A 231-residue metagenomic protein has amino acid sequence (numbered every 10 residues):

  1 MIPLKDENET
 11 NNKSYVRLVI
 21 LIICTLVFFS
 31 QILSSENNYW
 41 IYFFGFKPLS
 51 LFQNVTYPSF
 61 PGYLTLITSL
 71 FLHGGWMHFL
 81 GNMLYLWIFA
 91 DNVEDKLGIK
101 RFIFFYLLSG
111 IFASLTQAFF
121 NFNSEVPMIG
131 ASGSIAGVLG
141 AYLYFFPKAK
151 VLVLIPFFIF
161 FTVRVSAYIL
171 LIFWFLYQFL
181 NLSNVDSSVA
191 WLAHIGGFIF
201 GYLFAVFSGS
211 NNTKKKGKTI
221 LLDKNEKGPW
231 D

Functional and structural regions predicted by a protein language model:
M1-D231: A detector for small-residue-rich transmembrane helices and their helix-helix packing motifs
